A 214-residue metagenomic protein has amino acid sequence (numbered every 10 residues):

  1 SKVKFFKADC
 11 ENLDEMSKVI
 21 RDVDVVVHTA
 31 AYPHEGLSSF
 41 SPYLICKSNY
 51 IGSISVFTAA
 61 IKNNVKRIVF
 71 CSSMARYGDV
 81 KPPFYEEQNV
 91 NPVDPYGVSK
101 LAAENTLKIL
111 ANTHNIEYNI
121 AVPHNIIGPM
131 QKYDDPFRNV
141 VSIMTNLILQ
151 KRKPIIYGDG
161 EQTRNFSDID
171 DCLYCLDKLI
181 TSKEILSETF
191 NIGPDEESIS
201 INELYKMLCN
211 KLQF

Functional and structural regions predicted by a protein language model:
K2-E11: Rossmann-fold cofactor-recognition segment
C10-K47: NAD(P)H-binding glycine-rich loop region in Rossmannoid oxidoreductase-like domains and their noncatalytic homologs
H28, I54-P95: Conserved Rossmann-fold NAD(P)-dependent oxidoreductase catalytic core, especially the SDR/UDP-sugar
S73, E104-P129: Conserved beta-loop-beta element that borders a ligand/cofactor-binding pocket
Y77-G78, D94-P95, N119-R138: Flexible, glycine-rich beta-alpha linker
P95, S99-A102: Active-site helix of classical SDR
L149-F214: C-terminal substrate-binding subdomain of Rossmann-fold SDR/epimerase-dehydratase oxidoreductases
